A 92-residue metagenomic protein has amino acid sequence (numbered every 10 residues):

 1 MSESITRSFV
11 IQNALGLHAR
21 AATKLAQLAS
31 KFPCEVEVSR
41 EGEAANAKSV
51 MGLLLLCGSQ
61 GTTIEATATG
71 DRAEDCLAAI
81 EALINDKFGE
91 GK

Functional and structural regions predicted by a protein language model:
M1-S2, K92: SAM-dependent methyltransferases
S4-S8, T63-E65: Intrinsic-disorder/low-complexity, polar/charged segments enriched in Ser/Thr/Lys/Arg/Asp/Glu/Gln
T6, V10-Q12, L83: Residue-level signal for pocket-adjacent positions within structured domains
V10-M51, L55-Q60: Compact, glycine-rich, soluble single-domain proteins
S59-K92: C-terminal structural segments of small proteins and small subunits
